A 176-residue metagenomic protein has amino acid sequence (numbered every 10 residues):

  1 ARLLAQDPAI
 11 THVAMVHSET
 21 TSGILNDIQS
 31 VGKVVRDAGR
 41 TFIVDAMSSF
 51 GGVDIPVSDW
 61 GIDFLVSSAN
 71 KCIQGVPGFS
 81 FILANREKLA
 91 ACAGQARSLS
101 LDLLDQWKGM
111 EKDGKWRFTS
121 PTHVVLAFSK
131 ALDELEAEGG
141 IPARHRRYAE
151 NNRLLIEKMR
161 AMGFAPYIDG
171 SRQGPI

Functional and structural regions predicted by a protein language model:
A1-G51: Active-site phosphate-binding strand-loop segment of PLP-dependent enzymes
A14-M15, F42-A46, L65-S68, G75 (+1 more regions): General beta-strand structural signal in soluble alpha/beta enzymes
F50-W60: Glycine-rich, charge-decorated loop segments at or immediately adjacent to ligand/cofactor-binding or catalytic sites
S58-N70: Conserved active-site segment immediately N-terminal to the catalytic lysine that forms the internal aldimine
N70-E157: Active-site C-terminal subdomain of aminotransferase-like
A165-I176: Conserved PLP-binding catalytic core of the aspartate aminotransferase-like
